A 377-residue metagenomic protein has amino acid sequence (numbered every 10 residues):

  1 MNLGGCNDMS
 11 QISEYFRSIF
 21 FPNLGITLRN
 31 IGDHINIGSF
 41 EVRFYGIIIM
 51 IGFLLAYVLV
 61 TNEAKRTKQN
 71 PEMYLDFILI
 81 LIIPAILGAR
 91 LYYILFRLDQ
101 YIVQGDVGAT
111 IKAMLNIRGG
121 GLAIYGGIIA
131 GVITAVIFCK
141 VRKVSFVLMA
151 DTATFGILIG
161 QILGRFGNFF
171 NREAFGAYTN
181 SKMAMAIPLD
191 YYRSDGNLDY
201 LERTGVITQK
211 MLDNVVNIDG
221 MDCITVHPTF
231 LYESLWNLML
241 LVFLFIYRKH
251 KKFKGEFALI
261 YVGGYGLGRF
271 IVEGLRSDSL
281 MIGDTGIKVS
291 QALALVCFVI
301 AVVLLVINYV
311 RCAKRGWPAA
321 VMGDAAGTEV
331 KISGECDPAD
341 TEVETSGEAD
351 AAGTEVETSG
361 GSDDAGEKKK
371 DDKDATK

Functional and structural regions predicted by a protein language model:
N2-K377: A feature for loop-to-transmembrane-helix boundaries and adjacent hydrophobic helices in multi-pass integral membrane
